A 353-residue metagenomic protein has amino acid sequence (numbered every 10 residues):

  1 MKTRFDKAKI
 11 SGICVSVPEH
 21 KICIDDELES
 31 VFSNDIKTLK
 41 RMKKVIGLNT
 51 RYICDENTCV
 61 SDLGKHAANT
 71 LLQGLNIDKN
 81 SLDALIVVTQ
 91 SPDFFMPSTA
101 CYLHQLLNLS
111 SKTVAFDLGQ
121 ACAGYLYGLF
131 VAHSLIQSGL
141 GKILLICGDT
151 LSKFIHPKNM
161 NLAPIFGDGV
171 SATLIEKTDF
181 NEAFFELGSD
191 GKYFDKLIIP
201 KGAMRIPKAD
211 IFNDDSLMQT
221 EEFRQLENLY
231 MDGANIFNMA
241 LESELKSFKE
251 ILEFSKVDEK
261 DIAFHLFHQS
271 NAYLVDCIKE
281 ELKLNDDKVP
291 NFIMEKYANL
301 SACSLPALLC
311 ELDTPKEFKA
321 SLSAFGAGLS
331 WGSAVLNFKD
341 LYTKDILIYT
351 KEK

Functional and structural regions predicted by a protein language model:
M1-E56, N159-N238, N337-K353: Condensing-enzyme catalytic core mediating Claisen C-C bond formation in acyl metabolism
S11-C14, V88, G119, I143-D149 (+3 more regions): Short beta-strand segments
D35-R41, F94-N108, L145-L151, S216-T220 (+1 more regions): Acidic-glycine-rich active-site phosphate/pyrophosphate-binding loop
S61, K65, S91-P92, Q105 (+4 more regions): Claisen-condensing/thiolase-fold acyl-transfer catalytic domains that form or cleave C-C bonds in fatty acid
A67-D83, L245-A263, L312-D313: Phosphate/pyrophosphate-binding loops at sites that engage ATP/ADP/AMP, CoA/4′-phosphopantetheine, polyphosphate
D83-S91: Membrane helical hairpin/interfacial module
G141-V170: Flexible, glycine-rich active-site loops centered on histidine and acidic residues that chelate a metal or position
